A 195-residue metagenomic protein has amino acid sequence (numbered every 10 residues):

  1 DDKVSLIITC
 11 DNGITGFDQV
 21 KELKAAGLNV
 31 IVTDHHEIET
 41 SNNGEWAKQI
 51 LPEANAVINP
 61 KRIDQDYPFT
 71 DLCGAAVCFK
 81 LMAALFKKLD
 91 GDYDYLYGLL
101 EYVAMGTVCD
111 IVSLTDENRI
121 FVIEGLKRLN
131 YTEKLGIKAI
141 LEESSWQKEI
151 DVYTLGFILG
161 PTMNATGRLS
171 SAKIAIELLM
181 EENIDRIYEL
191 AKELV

Functional and structural regions predicted by a protein language model:
D1-I50, I58: N-terminal small/polar loop signature for handling phosphorylated ligands or for N-terminal nucleophile
D1-L6, A25-G27, E45, E53 (+1 more regions): Hydrophobic helix-and-loop "lid/oligomerization" segment in the mid-to-C-terminal part of catalytic domains
I7-I14, E39, Q65-C73, L96 (+1 more regions): Alpha-helix capping and helix-loop boundary segments enriched in small/acidic/polar residues
F17, L72-A75, F79, R119-V122 (+1 more regions): Amphipathic alpha-helical transducer elements in NTP-driven molecular machines
V20-K24, F79-M82, L126: Short, well-ordered alpha-helical packing segments
A26-G27, V32, T40, T70-A76 (+2 more regions): Acidic, glycine-enriched active-site microenvironments
I38, P52-D66, V77-F86: A short, charged helix-loop
